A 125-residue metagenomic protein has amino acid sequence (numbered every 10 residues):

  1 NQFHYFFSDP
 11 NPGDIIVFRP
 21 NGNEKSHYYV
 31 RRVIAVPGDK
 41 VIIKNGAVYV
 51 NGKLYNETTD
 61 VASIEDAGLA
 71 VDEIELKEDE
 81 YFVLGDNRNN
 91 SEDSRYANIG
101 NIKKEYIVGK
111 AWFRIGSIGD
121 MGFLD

Functional and structural regions predicted by a protein language model:
N1-D125: Soluble "head" domains of membrane/secretory-pathway proteins
